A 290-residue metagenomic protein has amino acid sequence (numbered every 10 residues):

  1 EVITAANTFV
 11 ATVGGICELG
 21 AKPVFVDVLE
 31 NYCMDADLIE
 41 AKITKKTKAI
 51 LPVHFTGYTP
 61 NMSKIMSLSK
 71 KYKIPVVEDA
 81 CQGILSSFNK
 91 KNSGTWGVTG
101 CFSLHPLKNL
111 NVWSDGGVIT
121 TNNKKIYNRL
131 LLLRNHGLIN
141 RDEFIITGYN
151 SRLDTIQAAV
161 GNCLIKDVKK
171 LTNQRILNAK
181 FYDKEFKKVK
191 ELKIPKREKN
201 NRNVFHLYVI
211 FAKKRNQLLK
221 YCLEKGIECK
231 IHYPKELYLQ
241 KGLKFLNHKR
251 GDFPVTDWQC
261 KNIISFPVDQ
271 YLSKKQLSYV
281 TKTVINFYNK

Functional and structural regions predicted by a protein language model:
E1-A80, S87: PLP-dependent aminotransferase-like
V2-A5, I16, L104, G117 (+2 more regions): Hydrophobic alpha-helical segments that mediate membrane insertion or helix-helix packing
G14-I16, L68, N92, N109 (+1 more regions): Hydrophobic/aromatic ligand-binding patch that stacks against planar heteroaromatic rings of cofactors or nucleotides
I39-A41, K91-S93, K244-H248: Short low-complexity, flexible loop/linker segments enriched in glycine and/or proline with clustered acidic
A49-V53, Y58, M62-K64, K71 (+2 more regions): PLP-dependent aminotransferase class I/II
V76-E78, G100, C229, F266: Hydrophobic faces of well-ordered beta-strands that scaffold small-molecule active sites in alpha/beta enzyme cores
E78-W113, N140-I145: Conserved active-site segment immediately N-terminal to the catalytic lysine that forms the internal aldimine
F102-S103, G117-N122, N162: Short beta-strand-to-turn element immediately C-terminal to the catalytic PLP-Schiff-base lysine in fold type I
